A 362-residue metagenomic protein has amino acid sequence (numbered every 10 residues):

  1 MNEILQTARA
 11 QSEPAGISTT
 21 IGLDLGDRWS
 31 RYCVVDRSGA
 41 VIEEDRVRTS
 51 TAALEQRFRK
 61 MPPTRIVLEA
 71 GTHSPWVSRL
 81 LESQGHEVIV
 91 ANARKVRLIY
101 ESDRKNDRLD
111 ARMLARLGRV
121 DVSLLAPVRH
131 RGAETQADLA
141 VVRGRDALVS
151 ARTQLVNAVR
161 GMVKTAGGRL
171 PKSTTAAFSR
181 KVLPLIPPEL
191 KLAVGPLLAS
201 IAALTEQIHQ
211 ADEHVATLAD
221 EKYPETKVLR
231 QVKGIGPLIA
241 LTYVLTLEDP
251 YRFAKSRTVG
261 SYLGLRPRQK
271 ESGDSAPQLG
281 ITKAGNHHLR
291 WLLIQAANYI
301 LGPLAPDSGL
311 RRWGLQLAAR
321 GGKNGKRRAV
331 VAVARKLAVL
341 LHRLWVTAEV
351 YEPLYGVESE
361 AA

Functional and structural regions predicted by a protein language model:
M1-T19, A40, V357-A362: Intrinsically disordered, low-complexity and often Lys/Arg-enriched segments
P14-D36, L114, L148: Gly/Thr-rich phosphate-binding beta-strand-loop-beta motif of the actin/hexokinase/Hsp70
R28-A52: Short glycine-rich, Thr/Ser-proximal phosphate-binding strand/loop in the N-terminal lobe of ATP-dependent enzymes
T49-R65: Short, basic/hydrophobic alpha-helical segments
E82, I89-V128, Q136, A177-F178 (+2 more regions): Short alpha-helix plus adjacent loop in nuclease-associated cores
N106, V228-R230, P237-K326, A361-A362: Phosphate-backbone recognition surface of nucleic-acid-processing proteins
A140-V228: Glycine-rich, often acidic, oxyanion-interacting loops/wings at catalytic, nucleic-acid, or phospho-protein interfaces
D274, G314-A362: Low-complexity, acidic/Ser/Thr- and charged residue-rich accessory regions of DNA metabolism proteins
